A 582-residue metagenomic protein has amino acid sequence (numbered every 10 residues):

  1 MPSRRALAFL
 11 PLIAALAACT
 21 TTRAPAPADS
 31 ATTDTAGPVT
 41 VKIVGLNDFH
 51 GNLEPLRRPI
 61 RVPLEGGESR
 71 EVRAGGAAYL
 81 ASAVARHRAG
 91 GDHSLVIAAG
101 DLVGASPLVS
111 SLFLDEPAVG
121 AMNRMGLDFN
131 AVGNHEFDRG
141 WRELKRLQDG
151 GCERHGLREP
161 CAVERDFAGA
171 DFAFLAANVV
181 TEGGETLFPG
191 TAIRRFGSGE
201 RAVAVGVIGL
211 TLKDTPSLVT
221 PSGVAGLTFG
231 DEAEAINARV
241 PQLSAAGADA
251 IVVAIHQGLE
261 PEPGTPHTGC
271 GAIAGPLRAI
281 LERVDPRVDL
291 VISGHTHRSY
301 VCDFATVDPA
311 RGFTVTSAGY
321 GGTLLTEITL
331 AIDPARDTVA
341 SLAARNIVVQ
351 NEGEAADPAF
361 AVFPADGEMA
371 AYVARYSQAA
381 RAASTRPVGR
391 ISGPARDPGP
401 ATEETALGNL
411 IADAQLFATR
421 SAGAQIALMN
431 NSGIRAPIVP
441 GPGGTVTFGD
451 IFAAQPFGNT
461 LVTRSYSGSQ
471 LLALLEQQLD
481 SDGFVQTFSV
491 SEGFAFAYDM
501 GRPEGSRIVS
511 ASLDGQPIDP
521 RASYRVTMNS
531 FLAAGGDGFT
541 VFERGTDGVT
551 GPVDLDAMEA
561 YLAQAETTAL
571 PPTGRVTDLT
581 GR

Functional and structural regions predicted by a protein language model:
M1-P2, I236: Short alpha-helical segments used as structural interaction elements across diverse proteins
P2, L7, T20-P38, V44 (+5 more regions): Non-catalytic terminal accessory segments
A8-A14: Sec-dependent N-terminal signal peptides
L16-A18: C-terminal motif of bacterial Sec signal peptides marking the signal peptidase cleavage site
T20-E354, T402, A406-F417, A427 (+5 more regions): Acidic, metal/ion-coordinating pockets
